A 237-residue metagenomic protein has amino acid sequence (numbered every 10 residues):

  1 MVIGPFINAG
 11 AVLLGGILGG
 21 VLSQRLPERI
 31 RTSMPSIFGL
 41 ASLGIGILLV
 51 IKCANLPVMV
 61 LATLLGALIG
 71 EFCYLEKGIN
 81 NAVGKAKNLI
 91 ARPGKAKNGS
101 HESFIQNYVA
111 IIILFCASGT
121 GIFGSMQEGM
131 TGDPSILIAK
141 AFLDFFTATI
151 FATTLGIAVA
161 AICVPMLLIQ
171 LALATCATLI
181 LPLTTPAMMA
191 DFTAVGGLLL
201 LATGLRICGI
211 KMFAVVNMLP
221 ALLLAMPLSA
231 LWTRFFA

Functional and structural regions predicted by a protein language model:
M1, E28-R29, L75-V109, A237: Intrinsically disordered, low-complexity non-transmembrane regions of multi-pass membrane transporters
M1-L14, L61, G129-A141, T184-L198: Structural signature of hydrophobic alpha-helical transmembrane segments
G16-G19, L65-C73, D144-T147, I169-L173 (+2 more regions): Alpha-helical transmembrane segments and their membrane-interface exit regions
L22-L26, I30-N88: Membrane helix-loop-helix hairpins that form the core translocation module of multi-pass transporters
S100-L179: Helix-loop-helix junctions within the multi-pass membrane cores of secondary transporters/permeases
V159-R206: Alpha-helical transmembrane segments of helical membrane proteins, especially in multi-pass transport, channel
L205-L224: Interfacial loop-to-transmembrane junctions
S229-A237: Juxtamembrane boundary at the C-terminal end of a transmembrane helix
